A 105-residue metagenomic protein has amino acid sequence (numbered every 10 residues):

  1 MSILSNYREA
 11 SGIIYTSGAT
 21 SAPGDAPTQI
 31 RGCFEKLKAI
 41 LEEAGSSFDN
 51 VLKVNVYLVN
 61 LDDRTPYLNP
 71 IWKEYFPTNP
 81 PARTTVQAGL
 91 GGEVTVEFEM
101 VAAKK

Functional and structural regions predicted by a protein language model:
M1-K105: Short, polar/acidic, helix-capping and beta-turn segments at strand->helix junctions that line the mouths
